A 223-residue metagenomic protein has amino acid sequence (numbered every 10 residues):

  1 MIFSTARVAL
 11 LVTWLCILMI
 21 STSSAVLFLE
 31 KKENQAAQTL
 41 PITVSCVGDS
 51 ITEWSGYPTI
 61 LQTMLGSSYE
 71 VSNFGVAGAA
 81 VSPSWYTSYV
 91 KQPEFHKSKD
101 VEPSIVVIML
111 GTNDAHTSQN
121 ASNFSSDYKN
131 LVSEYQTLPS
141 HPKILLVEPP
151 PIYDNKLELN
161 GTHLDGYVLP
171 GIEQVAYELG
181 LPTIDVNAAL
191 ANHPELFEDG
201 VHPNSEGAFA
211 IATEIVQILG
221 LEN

Functional and structural regions predicted by a protein language model:
M1-V47, I51-S55, T59-S68, D100-S104 (+4 more regions): N-terminal secretory targeting modules
T39-K129, Y153-N155: Conserved SGNH/GDSL esterase-like catalytic core that processes O-acyl groups on lipids and polysaccharides
Y57, L61, N120, F124-L131 (+5 more regions): Stable alpha-helical elements in mature extracytoplasmic
E70-S72, K143, G180-P182: Conserved beta-strand segments of alpha/beta enzyme cores
G75-A77, E148, N187: Residues at the C-termini of beta-strands that transition into short coil/loop
M109-N113, Y135-G166: Active-site segments of SGNH/GDSL-like serine hydrolases that catalyze O-acetyl group transfer/hydrolysis on lipids
S133, T137, E173-Q174: Surface-exposed alpha-helical segments enriched in charged/polar residues
P150-N223: Catalytic His-Asp segment of secreted/periplasmic serine-dependent ester chemistry enzymes
